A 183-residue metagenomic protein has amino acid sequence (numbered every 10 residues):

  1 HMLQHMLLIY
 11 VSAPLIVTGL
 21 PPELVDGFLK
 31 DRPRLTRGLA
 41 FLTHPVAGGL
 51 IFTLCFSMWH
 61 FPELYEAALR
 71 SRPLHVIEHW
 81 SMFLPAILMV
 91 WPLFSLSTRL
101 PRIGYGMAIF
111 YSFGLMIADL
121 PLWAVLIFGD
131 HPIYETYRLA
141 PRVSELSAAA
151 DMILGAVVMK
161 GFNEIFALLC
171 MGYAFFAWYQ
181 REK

Functional and structural regions predicted by a protein language model:
H1-K183: Alpha-helical membrane segments of multi-pass proteins
